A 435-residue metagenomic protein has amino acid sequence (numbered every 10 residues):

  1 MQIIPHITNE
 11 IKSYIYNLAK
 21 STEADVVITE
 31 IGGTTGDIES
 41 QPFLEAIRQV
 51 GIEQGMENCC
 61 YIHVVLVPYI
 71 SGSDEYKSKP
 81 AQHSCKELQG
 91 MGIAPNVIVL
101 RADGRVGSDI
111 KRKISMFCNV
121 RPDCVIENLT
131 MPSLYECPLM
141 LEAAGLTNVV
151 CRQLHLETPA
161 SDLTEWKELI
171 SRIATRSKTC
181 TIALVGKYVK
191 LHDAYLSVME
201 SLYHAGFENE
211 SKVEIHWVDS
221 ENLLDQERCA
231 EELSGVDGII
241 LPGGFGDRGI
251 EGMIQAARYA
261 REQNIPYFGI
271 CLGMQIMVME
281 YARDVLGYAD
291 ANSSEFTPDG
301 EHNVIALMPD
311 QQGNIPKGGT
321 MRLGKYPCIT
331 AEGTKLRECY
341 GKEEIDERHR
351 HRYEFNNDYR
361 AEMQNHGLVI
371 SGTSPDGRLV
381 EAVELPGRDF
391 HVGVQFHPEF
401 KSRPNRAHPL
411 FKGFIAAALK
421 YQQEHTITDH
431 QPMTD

Functional and structural regions predicted by a protein language model:
M1-G387, P398-D435: N-terminal beta1-alpha1 cap of cysteine-dependent amidohydrolase-like domains
F390-F396: Short FAD-binding loop at a beta-strand-to-alpha-helix junction that anchors the flavin cofactor in diverse
